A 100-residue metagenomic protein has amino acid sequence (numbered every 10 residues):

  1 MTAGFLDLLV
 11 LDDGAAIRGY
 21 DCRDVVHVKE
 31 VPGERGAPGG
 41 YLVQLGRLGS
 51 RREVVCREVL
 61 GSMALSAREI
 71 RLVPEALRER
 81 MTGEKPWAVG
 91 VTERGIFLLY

Functional and structural regions predicted by a protein language model:
M1-Y100: An acidic, low-aromatic, low-complexity terminal/linker signal
